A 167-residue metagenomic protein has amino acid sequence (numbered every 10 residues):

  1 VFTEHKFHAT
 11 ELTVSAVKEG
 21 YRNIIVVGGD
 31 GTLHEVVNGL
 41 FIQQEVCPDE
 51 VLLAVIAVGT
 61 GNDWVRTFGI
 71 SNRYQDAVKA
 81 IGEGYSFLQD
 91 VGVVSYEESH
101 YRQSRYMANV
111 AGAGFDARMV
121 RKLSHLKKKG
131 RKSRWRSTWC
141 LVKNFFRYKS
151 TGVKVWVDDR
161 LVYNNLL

Functional and structural regions predicted by a protein language model:
V1-V27, H34, N38, Q75-D76: ATP/NTP phosphate-donor binding region
T3, F41-L167: Catalytic core of DAGKc-family lipid kinases
G29-D30, G59: Gly/Ser-rich catalytic serine loop of serine hydrolases
T32-H34, D63: Short, active-site-adjacent cap segments at secondary-structure transitions
